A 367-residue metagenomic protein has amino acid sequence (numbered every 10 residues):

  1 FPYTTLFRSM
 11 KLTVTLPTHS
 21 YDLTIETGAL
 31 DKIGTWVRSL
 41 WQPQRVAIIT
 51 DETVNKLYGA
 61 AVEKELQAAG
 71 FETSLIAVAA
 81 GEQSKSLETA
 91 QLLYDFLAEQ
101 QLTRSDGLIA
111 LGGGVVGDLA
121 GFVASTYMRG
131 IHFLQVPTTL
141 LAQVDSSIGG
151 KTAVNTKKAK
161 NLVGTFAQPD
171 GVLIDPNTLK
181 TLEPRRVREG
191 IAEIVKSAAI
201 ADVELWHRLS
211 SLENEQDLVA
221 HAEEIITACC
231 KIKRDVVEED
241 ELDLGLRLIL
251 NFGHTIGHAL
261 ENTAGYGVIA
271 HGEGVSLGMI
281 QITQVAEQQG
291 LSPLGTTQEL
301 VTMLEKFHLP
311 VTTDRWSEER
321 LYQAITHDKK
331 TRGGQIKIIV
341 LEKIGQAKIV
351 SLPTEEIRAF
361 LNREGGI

Functional and structural regions predicted by a protein language model:
F1-L6: Short, small-residue-biased leader/transition segments that mark boundaries at the very start of proteins
S9-G107: ATP/NTP phosphate-donor binding region
E26, I48, S86, P137 (+4 more regions): Residue-level signal for inorganic ion chemistry
V115-F122, Q143-V144, A259: Short glycine/serine/threonine-rich phosphate/pyrophosphate-binding segments that cradle anionic phosphate groups
L119-G130, T263-A264, Q284: Alpha-helix C-terminal capping segments
F122-N214: A glycine/threonine-rich phosphate-anchoring loop and its flanking beta-alpha core in nucleotide/phosphate-binding
A192-I194, L291-I367: C-terminal charged capping/lid subdomain of soluble metabolic enzymes
H207-E319: Active-site segments that bind and position negatively charged phosphate/pyrophosphate groups
